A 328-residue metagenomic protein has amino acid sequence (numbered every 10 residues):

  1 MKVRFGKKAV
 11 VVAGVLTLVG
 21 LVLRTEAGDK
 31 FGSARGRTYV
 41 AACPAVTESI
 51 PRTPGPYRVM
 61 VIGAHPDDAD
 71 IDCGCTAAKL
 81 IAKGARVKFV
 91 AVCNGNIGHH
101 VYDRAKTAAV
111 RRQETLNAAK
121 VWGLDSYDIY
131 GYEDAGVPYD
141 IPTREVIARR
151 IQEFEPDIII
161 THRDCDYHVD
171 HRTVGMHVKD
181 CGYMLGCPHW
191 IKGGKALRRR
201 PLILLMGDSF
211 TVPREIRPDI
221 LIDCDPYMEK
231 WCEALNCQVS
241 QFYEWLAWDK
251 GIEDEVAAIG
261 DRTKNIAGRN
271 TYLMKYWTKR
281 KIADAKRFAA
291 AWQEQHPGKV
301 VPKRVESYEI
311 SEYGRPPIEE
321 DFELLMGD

Functional and structural regions predicted by a protein language model:
K2-V12: Bacterial N-terminal signal peptides that target proteins for export
V12-G20: Bacterial N-terminal signal peptides
E26-F154, M184, L325: Active-site rim/loop-helix segments in enzyme catalytic domains that contact anionic ligands
F31-T53, I191-K192, R199, P213-R214 (+1 more regions): C-terminal accessory domains and tails appended to enzymatic cores
K88, L116, V121-D208, I216-R217: Internal alpha/beta domain cores that form substrate/cofactor-binding pockets in large enzymes and binding proteins
H99-Y102, R214-P218: Short acidic, glycine/proline-rich loop/turn micro-motifs
